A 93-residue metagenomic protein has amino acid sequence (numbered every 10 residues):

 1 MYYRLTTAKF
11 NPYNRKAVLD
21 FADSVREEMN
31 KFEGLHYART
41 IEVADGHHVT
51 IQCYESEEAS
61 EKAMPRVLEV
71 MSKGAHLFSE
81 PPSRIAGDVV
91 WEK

Functional and structural regions predicted by a protein language model:
M1-V49, E55-E69, H76-K93: Short S/T/G/P-rich N-terminal loop/turn motif that feeds into the first structured element of a domain
